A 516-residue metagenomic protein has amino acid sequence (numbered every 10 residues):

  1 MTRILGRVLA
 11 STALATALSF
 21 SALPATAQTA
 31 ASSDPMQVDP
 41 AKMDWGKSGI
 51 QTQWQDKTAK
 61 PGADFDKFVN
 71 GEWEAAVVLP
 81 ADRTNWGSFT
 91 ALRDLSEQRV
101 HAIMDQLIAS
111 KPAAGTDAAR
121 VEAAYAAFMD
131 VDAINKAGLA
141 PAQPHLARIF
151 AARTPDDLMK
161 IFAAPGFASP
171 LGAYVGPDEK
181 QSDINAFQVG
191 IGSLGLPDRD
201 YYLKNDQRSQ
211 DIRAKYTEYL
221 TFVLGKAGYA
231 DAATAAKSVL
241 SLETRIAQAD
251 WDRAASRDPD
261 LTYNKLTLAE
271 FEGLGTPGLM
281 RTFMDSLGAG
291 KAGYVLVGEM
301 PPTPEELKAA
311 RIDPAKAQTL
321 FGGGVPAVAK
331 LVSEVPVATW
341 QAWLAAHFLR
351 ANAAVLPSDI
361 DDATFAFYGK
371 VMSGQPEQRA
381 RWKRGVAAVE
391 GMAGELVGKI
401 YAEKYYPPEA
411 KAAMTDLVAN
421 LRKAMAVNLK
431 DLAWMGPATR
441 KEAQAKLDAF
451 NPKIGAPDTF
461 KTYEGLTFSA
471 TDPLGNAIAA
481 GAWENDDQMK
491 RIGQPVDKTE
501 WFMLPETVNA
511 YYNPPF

Functional and structural regions predicted by a protein language model:
M1-Q28: Gram-negative bacterial Sec-dependent N-terminal signal peptides
A31-Q51: N-terminal low-complexity, Pro/Thr/Ser-rich intrinsically disordered segments that act as propeptides or flexible
S33-D34, D39, R245, L274 (+5 more regions): Intrinsically disordered, low-complexity linker/terminal regions across diverse proteins
P40-G46, K57-A133: Active-site-surrounding "flap" and adjacent substrate/cofactor-binding loops of secreted or lumenal enzymes, prototyped
K57-P61, E179-Q181, Y512-P515: Extracellular/periplasmic catalytic domains that process cell-envelope and extracellular macromolecules
F68-E72, A76, L92-L95, R99-S110 (+8 more regions): Structured segments of extracytoplasmic/periplasmic soluble domains in secreted or envelope-associated proteins
A75-A81, P112-T116, A227-A236, A255 (+2 more regions): Surface-exposed patches in mature extracellular/periplasmic domains of secreted proteins
D105-T415: Noncatalytic, helix-rich "gating/capping" subdomain that lines the substrate-entry/channel surface of large enzyme
